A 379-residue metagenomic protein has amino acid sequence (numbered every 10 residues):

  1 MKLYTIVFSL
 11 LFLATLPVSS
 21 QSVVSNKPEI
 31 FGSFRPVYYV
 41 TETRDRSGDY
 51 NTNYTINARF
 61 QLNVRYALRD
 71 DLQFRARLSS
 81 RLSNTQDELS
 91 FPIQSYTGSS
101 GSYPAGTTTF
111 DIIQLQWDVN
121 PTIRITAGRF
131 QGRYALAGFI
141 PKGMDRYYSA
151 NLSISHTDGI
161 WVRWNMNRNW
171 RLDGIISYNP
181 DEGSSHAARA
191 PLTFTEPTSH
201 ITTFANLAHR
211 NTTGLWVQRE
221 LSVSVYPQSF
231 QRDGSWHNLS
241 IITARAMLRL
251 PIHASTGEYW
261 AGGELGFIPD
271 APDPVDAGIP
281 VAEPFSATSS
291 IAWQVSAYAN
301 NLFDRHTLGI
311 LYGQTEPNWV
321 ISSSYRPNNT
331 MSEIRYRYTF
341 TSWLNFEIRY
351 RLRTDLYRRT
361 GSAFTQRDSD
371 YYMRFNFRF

Functional and structural regions predicted by a protein language model:
M1-S25: Cleavable N-terminal export/targeting peptides
V18-I125, V162-G174, M247, E264-I268 (+3 more regions): Beta-barrel outer-membrane channel/assembly domains of diderm bacteria
S22-V23, N120-I125, M144-N301, Q366: Signature for the C-terminal beta-barrel architecture of outer-membrane proteins
V37-S47, R81-T85, S90, T97-G98 (+7 more regions): Sequence/structural signature of outer-membrane beta-barrel proteins
Y54-I56, T107, I154, S199 (+1 more regions): Soluble or luminal CAZymes and related metallo-dependent hydrolases
T107, Y147-I154, G309, G313 (+1 more regions): Short, well-structured alpha-helical patches and their helix-loop capping segments that border functional surfaces
D111, H156-D158, Y325, M331: Conserved acidic functional residues
Y298-T354: C-terminal hydrophobic structural anchor segments that stabilize assembly/packing rather than catalytic chemistry
